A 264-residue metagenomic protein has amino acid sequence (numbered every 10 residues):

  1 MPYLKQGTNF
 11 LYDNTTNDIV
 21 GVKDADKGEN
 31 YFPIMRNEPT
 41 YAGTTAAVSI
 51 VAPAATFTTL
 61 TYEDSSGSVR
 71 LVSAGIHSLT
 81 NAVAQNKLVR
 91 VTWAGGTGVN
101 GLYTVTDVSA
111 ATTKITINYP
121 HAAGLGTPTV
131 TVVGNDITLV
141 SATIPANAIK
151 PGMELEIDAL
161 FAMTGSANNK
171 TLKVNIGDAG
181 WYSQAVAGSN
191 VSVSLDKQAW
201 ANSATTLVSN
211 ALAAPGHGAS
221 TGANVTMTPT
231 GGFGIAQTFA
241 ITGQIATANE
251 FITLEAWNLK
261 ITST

Functional and structural regions predicted by a protein language model:
M1-N17, T262-T264: Short, intrinsically disordered N-terminal pre-domain segments
Y3, E29-A52, G134-T264: Surface-exposed molecular-recognition determinants
Q6-G7, T16-N17, N100, T112 (+5 more regions): Surface-exposed or flexible loop/turn and strand-edge residues in extracellular/cell-surface modules
T8, F57-T59, V105, L139 (+1 more regions): A broad structural signal for short, well-ordered beta-strand segments within beta-sheet-rich domains
N9, D18, L102-T106, S194-A201: Extracellular disulfide-bonded cysteine-rich modules/repeats
N14, W93, Y119, G165 (+1 more regions): Residues on the solvent-exposed faces and adjacent turns of beta-rich solenoids used to engage binding targets
T15-I34: Non-transmembrane elongated oligomeric "stalk/shaft" segments that connect baseplates/barrels to distal
P53-Q85, R90-N135: Small/polar beta-strand repeat architecture
